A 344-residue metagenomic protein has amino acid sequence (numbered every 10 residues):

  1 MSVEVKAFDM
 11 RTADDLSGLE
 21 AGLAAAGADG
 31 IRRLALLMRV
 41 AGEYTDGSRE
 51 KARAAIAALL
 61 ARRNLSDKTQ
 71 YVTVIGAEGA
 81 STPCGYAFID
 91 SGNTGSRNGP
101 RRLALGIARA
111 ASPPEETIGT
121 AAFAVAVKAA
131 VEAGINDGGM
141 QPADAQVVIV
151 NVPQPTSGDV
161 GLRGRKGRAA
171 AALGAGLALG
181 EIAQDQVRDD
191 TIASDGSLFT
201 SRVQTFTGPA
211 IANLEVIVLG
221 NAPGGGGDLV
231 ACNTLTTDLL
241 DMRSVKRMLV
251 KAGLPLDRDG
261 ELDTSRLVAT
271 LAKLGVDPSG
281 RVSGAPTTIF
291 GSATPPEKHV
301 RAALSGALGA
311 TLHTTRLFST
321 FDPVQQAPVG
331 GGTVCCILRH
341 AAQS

Functional and structural regions predicted by a protein language model:
M1-S344: Terminal domain-initiation and capping elements
